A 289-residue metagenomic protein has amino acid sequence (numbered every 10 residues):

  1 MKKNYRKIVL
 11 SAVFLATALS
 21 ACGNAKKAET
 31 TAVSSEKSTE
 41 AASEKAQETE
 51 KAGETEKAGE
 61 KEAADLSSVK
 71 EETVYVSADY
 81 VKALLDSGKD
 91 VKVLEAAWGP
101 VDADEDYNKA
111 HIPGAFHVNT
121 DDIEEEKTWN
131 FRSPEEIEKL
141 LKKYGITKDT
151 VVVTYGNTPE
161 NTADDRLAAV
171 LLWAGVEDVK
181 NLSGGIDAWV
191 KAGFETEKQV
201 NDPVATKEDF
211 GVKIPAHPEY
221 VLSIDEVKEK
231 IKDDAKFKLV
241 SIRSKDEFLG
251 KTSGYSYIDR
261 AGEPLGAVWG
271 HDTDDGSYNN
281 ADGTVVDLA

Functional and structural regions predicted by a protein language model:
K2-V9: Bacterial N-terminal signal peptides that target proteins for export
A18-A21: C-terminal motif of bacterial Sec signal peptides marking the signal peptidase cleavage site
G23-K26: Bacterial signal peptide processing site
E36-E40, E44-D106, V190-R260: Flexible, polar/low-complexity N-terminal or interdomain linker segments that lie immediately upstream of folded
D65-S67, E135-E226, G262: Thiolate-centered catalytic microenvironments shared by cysteine-dependent enzyme domains
A83-K143: N-terminal carbohydrate-binding/catalytic regions of secreted carbohydrate-active enzymes
S87-K92, P113-G114, K148-V151, G175-D178 (+2 more regions): Loop/turn elements at helix/coil->beta-strand transitions in domains of secreted/extracellular proteins
D122-V152, V268-A289: Helix-loop module immediately N-terminal to the HCX5R catalytic loop in PTP-like cysteine phosphatase domains
